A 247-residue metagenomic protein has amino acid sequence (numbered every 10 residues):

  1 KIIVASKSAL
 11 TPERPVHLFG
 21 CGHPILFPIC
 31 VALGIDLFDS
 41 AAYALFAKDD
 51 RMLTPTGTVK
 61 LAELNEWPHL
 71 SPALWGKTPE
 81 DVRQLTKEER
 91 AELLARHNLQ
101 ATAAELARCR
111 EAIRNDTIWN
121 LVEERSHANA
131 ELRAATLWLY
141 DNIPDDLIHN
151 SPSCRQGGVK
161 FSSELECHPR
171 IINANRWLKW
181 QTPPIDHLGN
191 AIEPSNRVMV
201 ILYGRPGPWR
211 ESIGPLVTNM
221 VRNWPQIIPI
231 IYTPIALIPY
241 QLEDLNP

Functional and structural regions predicted by a protein language model:
K1-L74: Glycine-rich phosphate/ribose-binding loops and adjacent secondary-structure elements that form binding surfaces
A73-P247: C-terminal extensions of enzymes
